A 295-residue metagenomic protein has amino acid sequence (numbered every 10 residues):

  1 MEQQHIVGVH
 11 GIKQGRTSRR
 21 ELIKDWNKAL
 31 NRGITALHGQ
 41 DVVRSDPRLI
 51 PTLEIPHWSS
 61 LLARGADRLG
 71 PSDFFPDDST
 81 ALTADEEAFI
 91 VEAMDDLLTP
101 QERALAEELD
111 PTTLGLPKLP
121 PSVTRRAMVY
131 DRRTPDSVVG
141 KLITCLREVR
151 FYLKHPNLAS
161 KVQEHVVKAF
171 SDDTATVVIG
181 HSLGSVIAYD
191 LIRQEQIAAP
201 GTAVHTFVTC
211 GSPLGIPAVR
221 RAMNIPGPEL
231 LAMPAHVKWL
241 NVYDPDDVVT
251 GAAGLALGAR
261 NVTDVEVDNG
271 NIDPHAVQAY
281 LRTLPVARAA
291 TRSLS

Functional and structural regions predicted by a protein language model:
M1-S59, A63-G70, P111-I179, S185-S295: Lipid deacylating catalytic domains
R44-R103: N-terminal accessory alpha/beta regions
F89, D95-S122: Alpha/beta-hydrolase-fold enzymes
